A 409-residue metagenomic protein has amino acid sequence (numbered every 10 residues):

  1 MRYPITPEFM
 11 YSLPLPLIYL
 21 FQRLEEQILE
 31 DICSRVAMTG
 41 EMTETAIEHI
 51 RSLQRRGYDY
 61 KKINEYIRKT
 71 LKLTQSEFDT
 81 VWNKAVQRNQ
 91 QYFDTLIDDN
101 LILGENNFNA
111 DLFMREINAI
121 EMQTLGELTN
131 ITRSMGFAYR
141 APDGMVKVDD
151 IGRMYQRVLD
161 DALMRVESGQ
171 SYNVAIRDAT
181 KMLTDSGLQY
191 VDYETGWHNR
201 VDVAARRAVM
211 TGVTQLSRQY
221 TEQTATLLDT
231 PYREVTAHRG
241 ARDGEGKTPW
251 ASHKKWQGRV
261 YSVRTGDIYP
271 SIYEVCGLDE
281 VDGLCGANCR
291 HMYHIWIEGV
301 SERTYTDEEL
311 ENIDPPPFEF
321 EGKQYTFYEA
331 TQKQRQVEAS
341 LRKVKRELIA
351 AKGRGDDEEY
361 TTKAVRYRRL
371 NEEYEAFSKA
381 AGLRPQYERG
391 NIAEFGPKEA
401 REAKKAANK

Functional and structural regions predicted by a protein language model:
M1-A179, E308-K409: N-terminal leader/targeting and assembly helices and adjacent pre-domain segments
V36, V81, V86, V146-V148 (+16 more regions): Extended aliphatic helical segments
G136-R233: Contiguous, non-catalytic segments that form substrate-binding/exosite surfaces or channel walls
Q189, R259, R354-E358: A general structural signal for well-ordered secondary-structure junctions
N199-E311: Acidic, glycine-rich two-metal-ion catalytic cores of nucleic acid-processing enzymes
